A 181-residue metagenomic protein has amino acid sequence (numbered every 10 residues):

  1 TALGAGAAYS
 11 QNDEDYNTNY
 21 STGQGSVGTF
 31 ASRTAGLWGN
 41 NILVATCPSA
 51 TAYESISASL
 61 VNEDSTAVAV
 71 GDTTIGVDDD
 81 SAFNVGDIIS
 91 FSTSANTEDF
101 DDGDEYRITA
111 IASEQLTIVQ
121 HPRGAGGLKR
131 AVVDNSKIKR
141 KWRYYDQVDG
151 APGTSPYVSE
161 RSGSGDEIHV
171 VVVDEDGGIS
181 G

Functional and structural regions predicted by a protein language model:
T1-G181: Surface-exposed assembly/interface segments
